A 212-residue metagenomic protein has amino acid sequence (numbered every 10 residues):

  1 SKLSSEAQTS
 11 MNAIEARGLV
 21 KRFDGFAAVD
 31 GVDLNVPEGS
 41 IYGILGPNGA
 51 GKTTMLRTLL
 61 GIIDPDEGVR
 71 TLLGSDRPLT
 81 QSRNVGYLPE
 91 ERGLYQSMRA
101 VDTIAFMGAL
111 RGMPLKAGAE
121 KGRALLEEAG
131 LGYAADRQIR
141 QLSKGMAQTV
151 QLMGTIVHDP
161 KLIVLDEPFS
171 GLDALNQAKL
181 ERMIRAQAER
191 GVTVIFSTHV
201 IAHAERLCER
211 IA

Functional and structural regions predicted by a protein language model:
S1-V20: ABC-family P-loop ATPase nucleotide-binding domain
I14, K21-A212: ABC transporter nucleotide-binding domains
